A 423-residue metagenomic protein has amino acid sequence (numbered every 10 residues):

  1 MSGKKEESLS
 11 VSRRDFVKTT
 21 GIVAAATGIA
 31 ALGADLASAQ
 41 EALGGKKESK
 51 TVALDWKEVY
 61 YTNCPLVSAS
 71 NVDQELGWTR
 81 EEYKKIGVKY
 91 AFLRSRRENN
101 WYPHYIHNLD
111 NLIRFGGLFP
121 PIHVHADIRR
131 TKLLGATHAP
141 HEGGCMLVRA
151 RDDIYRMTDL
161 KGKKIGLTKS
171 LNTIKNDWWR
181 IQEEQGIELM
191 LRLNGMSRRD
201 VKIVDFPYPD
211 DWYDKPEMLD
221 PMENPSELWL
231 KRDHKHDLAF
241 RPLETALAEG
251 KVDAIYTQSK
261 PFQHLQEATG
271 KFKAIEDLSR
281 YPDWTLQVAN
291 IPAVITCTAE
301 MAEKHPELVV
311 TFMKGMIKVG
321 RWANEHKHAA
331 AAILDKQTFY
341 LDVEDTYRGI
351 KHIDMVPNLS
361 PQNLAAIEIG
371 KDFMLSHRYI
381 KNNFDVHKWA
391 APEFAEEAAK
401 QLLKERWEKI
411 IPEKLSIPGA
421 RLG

Functional and structural regions predicted by a protein language model:
M1-D15, A25, A30, S38: N-terminal secretory signal peptides
E41-M218, S416-G423: Short, glycine-/small- and polar/acidic-enriched structural segments that line small-molecule recognition paths
E75, P120, R156, E183-G186 (+10 more regions): Stable alpha-helical elements in mature extracytoplasmic
T131-P140, K202-F206, K271-A289, D385: Short beta-strand->loop
W212-D335: Pocket-lining segment of extracytoplasmic ligand-binding domains
A302-K381: Secondary-structure end/capping motifs
L375-G423: Conserved C-terminal helix/tail region of periplasmic/extracytoplasmic solute-binding proteins
